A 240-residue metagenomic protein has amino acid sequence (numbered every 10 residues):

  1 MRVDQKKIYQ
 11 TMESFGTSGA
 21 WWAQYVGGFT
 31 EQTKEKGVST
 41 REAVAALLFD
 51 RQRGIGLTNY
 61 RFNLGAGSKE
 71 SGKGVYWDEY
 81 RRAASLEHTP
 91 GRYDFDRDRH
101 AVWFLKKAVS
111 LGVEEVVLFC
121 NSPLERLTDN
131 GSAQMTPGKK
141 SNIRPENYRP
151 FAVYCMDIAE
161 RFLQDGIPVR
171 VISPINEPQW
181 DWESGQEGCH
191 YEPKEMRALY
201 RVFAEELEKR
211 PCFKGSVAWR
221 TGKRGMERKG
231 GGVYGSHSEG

Functional and structural regions predicted by a protein language model:
V3-V169, C189-K194, R201: N-terminal catalytic cores of secreted or lumenal carbohydrate-active enzymes
T17, F62, L118, P174-E177 (+1 more regions): Conserved beta-strand positions
R149-V171, P178-G240: Active-site neighborhood of glycoside hydrolase catalytic domains
